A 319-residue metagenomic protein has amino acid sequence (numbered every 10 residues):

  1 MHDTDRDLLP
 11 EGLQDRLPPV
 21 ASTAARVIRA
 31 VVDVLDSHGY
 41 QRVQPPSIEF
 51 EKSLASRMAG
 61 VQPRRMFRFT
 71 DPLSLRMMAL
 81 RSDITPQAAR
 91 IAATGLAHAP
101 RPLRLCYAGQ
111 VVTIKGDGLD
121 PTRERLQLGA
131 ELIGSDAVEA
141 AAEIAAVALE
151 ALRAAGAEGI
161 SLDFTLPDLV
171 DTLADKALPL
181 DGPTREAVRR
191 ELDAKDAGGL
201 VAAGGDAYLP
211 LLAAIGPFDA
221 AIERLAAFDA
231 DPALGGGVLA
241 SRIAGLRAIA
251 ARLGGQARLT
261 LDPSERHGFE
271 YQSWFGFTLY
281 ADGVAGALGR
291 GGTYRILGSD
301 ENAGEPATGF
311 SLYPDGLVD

Functional and structural regions predicted by a protein language model:
M1-R81, P86, A142: TRNA-binding/sensing appendages of the translation machinery
H2, V20-H38, E49-F50, T85-A99 (+2 more regions): Positively charged, Gly/Ser-enriched RNA/tRNA-binding surfaces
V43, D163, L259-D262: General small-molecule cofactor/ligand-binding pocket signal
P45-P63, T165-D175, E265-W274: Beta-rich nucleic-acid/ligand-interaction surfaces
R65-L73, L178-A207: Acidic, His- and aromatic-enriched active-site or binding-groove loops in soluble protein domains that engage sugars
L80, T165, L312: A conserved hydrophobic position in a structured secondary element of the catalytic/binding core that shapes
L132, D136, A140, D163 (+3 more regions): Cap/lid and interdomain-hinge subdomains that line or gate substrate/regulatory clefts in soluble alpha/beta enzymes
V147-A155, D168-L178: Hydrophobic mid-domain F-helix/FG-region of cytochrome P450s
